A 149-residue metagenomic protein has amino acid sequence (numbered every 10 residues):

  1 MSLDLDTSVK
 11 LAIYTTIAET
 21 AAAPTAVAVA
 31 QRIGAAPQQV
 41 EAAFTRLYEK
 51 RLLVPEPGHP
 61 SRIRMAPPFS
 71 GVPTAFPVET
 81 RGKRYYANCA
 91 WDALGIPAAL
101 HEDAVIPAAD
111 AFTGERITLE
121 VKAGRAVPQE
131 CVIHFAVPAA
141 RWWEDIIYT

Functional and structural regions predicted by a protein language model:
M1, R32, R81-R84: Conserved aromatic-histidine-acidic binding/catalytic patches
L3-T7, P57-T80, A123: Short, cationic-aromatic polyanion-contact patches
D4, S8-A22: Short helix->loop/beta-hairpin flanking segments within DNA-binding domains
E19-R32: Short acidic, hydrophobic short linear motifs in intrinsically disordered regions
G34-E49: Short amphipathic alpha-helical interaction segments
Y48-H59: A short, conserved structural fragment
R81-T149: Mid-protein regulatory/catalytic core that forms ligand/cofactor-binding pockets and protein-protein interaction
